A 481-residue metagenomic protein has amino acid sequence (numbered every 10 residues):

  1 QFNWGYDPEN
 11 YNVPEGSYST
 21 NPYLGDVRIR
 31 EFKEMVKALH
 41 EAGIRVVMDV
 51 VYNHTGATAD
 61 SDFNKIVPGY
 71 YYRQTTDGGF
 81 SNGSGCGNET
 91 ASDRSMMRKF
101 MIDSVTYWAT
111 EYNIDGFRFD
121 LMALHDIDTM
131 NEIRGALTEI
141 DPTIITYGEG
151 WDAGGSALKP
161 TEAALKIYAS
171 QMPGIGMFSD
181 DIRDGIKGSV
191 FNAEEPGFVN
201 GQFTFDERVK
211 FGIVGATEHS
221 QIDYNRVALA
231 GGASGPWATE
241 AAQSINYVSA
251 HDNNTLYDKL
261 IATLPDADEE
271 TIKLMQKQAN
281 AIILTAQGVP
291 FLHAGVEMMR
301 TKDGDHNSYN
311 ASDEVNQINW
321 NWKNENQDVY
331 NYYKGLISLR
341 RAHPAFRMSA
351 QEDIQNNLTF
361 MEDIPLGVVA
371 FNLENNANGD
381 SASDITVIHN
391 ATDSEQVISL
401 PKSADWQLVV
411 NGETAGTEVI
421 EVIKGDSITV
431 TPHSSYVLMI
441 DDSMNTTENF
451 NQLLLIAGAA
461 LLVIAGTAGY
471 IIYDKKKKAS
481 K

Functional and structural regions predicted by a protein language model:
Q1, V50-A59, L121-D126, E149-G154 (+2 more regions): Short, solvent-exposed turn/loop segments enriched in Gly/Ser/Thr/Pro and often Arg
Q1-Y112, H125-D141, I145: Substrate-binding/active-site clefts of carbohydrate-active enzymes
Y11, L39, W108, F119 (+5 more regions): Conserved, mostly hydrophobic/aromatic
V36, V105-A109, R134, I245-V248 (+2 more regions): Non-transmembrane alpha-helical segments in soluble domains of secreted/periplasmic/extracellular proteins
S92, R118-L121, S234-G235, L260-K273 (+2 more regions): Active-site rim elements
R134-G135, E139-M299, Y309, L358 (+2 more regions): Conserved alpha/beta catalytic core and glycan-binding cleft of carbohydrate-active enzymes
I272-K273, L284-L292, V296-M298, K302-T446 (+2 more regions): Carbohydrate-interacting/catalytic domains
G466-K481: C-terminal membrane-anchoring or membrane-association module
